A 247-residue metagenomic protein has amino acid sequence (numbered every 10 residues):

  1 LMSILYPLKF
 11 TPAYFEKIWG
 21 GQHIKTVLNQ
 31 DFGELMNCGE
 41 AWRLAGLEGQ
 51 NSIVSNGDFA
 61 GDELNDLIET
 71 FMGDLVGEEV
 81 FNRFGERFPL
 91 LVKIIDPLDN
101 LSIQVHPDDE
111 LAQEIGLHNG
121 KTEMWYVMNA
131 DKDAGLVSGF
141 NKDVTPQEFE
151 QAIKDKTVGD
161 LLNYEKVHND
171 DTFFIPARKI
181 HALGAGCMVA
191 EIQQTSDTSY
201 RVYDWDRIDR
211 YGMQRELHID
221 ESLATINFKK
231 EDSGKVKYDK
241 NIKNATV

Functional and structural regions predicted by a protein language model:
L1-V144, D204-A245: Transition-metal
I103, K166-A185, I192-Q194: Conserved metal-binding segment of the jelly-roll/cupin
L111-A112, D133-S138, V144-F149, I175-P176 (+2 more regions): Short, well-ordered, mixed-charge alpha-helical segments that flank or form enzyme active sites
E123-W125, A182-D206: A short hydrophobic beta-strand segment most commonly corresponding to one strand of the jelly-roll/cupin
V144-F174: Active-site glycine-rich loop that binds ribose-phosphate moieties when present
L162, R178-K179, N244-V247: Generic recognition of flexible, low-complexity loop/linker segments
